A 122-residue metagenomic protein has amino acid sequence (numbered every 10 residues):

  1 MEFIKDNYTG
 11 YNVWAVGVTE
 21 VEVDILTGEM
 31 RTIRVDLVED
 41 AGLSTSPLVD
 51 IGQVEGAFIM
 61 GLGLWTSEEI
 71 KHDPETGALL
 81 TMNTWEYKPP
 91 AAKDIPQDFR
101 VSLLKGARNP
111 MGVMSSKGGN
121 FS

Functional and structural regions predicted by a protein language model:
M1-S122: C-terminal catalytic domains of large/alpha subunits in multi-subunit enzymes
